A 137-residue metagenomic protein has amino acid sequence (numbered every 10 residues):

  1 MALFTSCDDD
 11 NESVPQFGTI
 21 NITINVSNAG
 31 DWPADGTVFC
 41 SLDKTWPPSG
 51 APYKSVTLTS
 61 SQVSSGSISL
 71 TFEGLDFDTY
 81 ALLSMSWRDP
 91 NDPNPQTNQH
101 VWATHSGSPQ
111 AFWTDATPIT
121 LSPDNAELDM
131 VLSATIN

Functional and structural regions predicted by a protein language model:
A2-N25: Bacterial Sec-dependent N-terminal signal peptides
P15, P33, V63-S65, L75-F77 (+1 more regions): Surface-exposed coil/turn segments at beta-strand junctions on protein surfaces, enriched
T23-D35: Structural motif
T37-D43, A81-M85: Beta-strand signatures of extracellular beta-sandwich domains
K44-S49, D89: Change "in extracellular beta-sheet-rich domains … of secreted and cell-surface proteins" to "in beta-sheet-rich domains
P48-I68: Short, acidic Ser/Thr/Gly-rich low-complexity loop/linker segments typical of extracellular and cell-surface proteins
S64-A81, M85-N91: Short Pro-Gly-centered beta-turn/loop motif in secreted/extracellular proteins
R88-N137: Structured interaction patches on ligand/partner-binding surfaces of diverse proteins
